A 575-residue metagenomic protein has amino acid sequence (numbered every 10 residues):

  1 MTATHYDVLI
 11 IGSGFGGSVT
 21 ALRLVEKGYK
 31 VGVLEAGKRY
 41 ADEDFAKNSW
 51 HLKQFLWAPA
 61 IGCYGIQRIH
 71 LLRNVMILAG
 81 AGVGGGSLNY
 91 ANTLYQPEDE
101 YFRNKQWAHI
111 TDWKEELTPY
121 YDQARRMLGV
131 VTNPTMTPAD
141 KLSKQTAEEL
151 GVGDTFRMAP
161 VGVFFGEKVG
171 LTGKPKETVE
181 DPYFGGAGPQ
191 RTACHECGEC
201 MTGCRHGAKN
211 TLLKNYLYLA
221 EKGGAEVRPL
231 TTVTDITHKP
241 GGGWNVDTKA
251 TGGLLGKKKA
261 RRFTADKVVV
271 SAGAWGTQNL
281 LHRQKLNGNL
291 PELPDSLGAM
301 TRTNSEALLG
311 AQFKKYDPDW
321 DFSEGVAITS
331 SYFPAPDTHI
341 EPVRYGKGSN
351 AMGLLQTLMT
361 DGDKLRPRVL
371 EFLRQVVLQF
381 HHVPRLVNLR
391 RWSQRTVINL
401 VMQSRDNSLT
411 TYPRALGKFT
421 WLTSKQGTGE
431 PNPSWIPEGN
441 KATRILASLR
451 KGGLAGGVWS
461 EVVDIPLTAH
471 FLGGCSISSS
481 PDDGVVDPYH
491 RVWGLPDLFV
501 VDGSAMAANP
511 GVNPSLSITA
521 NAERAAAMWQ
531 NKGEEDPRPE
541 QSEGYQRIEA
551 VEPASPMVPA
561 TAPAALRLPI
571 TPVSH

Functional and structural regions predicted by a protein language model:
M1-V8, E26-K27, N531-H575: Extreme N-terminal leader/targeting segments of oxidoreductases
V8-V33: N-terminal Rossmann-like FAD-binding beta1-loop-alpha1 element of flavoenzymes
G14-F15, W275, A505: Residue-level detector of alpha-helix initiation sites
E26, K30, G37-S49, H206 (+7 more regions): Glycine-rich loop(s) and the adjacent beta-strand/alpha-helix scaffold that form part
L52-M136: Redox-cofactor-proximal catalytic regions of oxidoreductases
Y64, C197-C200, T234-H238, V397-L400 (+2 more regions): A glycine-rich dinucleotide-binding beta-alpha-beta segment and adjacent secondary-structure elements that constitute
L71, G86, Y90, Q96 (+8 more regions): FAD cofactor-binding and catalytic pocket of flavoenzymes
D112-L230, D464: Conserved redox-cofactor binding core of oxidoreductases
